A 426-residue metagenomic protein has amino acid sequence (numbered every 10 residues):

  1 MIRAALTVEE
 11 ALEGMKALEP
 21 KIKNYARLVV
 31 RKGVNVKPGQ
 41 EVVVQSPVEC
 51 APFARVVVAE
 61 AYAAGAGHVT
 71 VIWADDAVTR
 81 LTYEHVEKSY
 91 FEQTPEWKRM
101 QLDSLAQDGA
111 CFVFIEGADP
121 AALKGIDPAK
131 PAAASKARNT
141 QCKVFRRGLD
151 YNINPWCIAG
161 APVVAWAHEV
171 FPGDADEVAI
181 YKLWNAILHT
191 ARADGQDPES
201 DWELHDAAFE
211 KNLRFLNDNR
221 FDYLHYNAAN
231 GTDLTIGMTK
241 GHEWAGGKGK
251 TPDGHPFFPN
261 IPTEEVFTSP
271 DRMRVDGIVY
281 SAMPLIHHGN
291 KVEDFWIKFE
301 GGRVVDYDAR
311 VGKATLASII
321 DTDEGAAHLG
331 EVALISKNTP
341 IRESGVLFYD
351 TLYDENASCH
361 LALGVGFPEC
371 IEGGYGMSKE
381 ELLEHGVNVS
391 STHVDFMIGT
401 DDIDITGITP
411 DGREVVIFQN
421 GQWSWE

Functional and structural regions predicted by a protein language model:
I2-D276, R413-V415, W423-E426: Active-site bordering "gate/hinge" segments that shape substrate access to catalytic or cofactor-binding pockets
R27, N217-N219, R272, H288-N290 (+3 more regions): Short solvent-exposed loop/turn micro-motifs enriched in small/polar/acidic residues
G237, Y307-D308, F418: Short linear motifs in exposed loops
T268-T322: Long, well-ordered mid-to-C-terminal structural blocks that present hydrophobic/aromatic surfaces
R274-D276, V292-D294, G301-V304, A327-E331 (+3 more regions): Active-site lining segments that contact anionic ligands and/or coordinate catalytic metals
D306-Y375: Dual-mode signal for accessory low-complexity, basic/Gly-rich regions
E380-E426: Extended hydrophobic packing segments that form well-structured cores
